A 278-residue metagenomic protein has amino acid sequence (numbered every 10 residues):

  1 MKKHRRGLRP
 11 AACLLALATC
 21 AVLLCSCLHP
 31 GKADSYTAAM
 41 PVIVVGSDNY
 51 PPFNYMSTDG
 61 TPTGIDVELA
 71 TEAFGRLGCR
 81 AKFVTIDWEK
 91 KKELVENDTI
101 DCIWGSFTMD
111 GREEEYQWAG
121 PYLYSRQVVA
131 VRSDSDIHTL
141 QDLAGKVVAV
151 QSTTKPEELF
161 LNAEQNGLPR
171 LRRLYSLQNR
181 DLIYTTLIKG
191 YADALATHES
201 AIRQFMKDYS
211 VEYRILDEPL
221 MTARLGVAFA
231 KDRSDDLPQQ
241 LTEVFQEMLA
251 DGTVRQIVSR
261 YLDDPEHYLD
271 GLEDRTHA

Functional and structural regions predicted by a protein language model:
K2-L14: Bacterial N-terminal signal peptides that target proteins for export
L23-S26: C-terminal motif of bacterial Sec signal peptides marking the signal peptidase cleavage site
L28, V67-R76, D134-I137, Q141-K155 (+1 more regions): Extended ligand-binding regions for polar small-molecule ligands
A33-S106, E114, S176, Q240: Extracytoplasmic small-molecule ligand-binding "clamshell" domains of the periplasmic binding protein/Venus flytrap
S47-D48, Y124-V131, K207-Q246, D264-A278: Periplasmic-binding protein-like
A70-C79, P156-Q178, M206-S210: Ligand-binding cleft/hinge of the Venus flytrap
C79, D87, G120-R170, D232-S234: A conserved helix-loop-strand patch within extracytoplasmic ligand-binding domains of the periplasmic binding
K90-E93, S106-E115, L159-N162, T186-T222: A ligand-binding cleft/hinge motif common to bilobed small-molecule-binding domains
